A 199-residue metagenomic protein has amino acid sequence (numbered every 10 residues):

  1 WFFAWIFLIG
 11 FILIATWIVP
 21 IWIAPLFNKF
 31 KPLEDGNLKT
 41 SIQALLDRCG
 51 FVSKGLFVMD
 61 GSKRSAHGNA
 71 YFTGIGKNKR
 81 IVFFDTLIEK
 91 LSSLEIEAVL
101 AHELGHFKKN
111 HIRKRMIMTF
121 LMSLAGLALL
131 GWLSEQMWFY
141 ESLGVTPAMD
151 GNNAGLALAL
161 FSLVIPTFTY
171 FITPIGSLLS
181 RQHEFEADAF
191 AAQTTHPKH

Functional and structural regions predicted by a protein language model:
W1-N152, P166-H199: Polar-ligand-bearing catalytic/cofactor-coordination segments of membrane-embedded or membrane-tethered inner-membrane
G155-I165: Short, contiguous hydrophobic alpha-helices characteristic of membrane insertion segments
